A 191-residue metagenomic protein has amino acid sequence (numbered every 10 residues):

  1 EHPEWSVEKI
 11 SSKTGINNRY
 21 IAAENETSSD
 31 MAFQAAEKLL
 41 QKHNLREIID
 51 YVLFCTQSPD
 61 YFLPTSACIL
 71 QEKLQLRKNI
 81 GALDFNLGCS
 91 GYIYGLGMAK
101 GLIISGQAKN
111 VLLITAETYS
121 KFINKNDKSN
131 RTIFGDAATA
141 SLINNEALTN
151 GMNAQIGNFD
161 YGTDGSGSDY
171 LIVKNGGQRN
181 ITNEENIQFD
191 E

Functional and structural regions predicted by a protein language model:
E1-D50, G176-E191: Conserved active-site "lid/cap" helical segment
E8-D30, Q57-V111: Conserved catalytic cysteine-centered active-site region of acyl-thioester-dependent Claisen-condensing enzymes
F33, E37-L40, R131-E191: Hydrophobic pocket-lining "lid/loop/helix" segments that shape and contact the acyl-thioester
Y51-Q57: Short glycine-rich or small-residue beta-strand-to-loop segments that form or flank ligand, phosphate, metal/Fe-S
C55, N86, V111-E117, I143 (+1 more regions): Short beta-strand segments
Y61-L63, G91-Y94, Y119-I123, G165-S168: Short, well-ordered, mixed-charge alpha-helical segments that flank or form enzyme active sites
I104-A138: Flexible, glycine-rich active-site loops centered on histidine and acidic residues that chelate a metal or position
